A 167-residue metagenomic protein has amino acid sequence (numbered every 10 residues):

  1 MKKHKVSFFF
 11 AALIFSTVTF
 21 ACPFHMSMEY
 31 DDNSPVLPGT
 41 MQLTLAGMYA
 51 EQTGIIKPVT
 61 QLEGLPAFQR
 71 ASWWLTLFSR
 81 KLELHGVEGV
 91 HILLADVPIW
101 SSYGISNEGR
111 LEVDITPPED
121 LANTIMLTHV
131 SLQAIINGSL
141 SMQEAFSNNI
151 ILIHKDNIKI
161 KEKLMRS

Functional and structural regions predicted by a protein language model:
M1-F8: Bacterial N-terminal signal peptides that target proteins for export
F8-T17: Bacterial N-terminal signal peptides
F20-S167: Feature captures hydrophobic
